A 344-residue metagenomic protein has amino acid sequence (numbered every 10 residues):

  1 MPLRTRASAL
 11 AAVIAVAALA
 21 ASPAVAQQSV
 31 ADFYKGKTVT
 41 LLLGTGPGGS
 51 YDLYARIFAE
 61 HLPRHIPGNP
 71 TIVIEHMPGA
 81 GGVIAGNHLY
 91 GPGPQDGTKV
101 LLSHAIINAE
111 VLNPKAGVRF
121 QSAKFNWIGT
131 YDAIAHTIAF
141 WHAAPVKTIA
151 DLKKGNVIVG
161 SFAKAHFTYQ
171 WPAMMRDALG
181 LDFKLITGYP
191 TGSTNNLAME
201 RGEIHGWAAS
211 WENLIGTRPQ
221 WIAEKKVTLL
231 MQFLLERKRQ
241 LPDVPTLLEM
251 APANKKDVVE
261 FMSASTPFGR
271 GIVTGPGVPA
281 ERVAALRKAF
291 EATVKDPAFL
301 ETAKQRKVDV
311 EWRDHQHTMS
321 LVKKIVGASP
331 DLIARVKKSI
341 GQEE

Functional and structural regions predicted by a protein language model:
M1-T5: N-terminal secretory signal peptides that target proteins for export/translocation
A11-A20: Bacterial N-terminal signal peptides
S22-A26: Sec/Tat signal peptide C-region and signal peptidase I cleavage site
Q27-G269, K337-Q342: Conserved hydrophobic/amphipathic secondary-structure segments that form or flank ligand- or partner-binding grooves
K35-K37, A223-K225, E249-M250, D257 (+2 more regions): An extracytoplasmic/periplasmic, membrane-proximal ligand-sensing/linker region
E75, G275-P276: Surface-exposed loop and edge beta-strand positions of immunoglobulin-like domains
G269-G275: A short beta-strand structural signal in non-transmembrane regions
